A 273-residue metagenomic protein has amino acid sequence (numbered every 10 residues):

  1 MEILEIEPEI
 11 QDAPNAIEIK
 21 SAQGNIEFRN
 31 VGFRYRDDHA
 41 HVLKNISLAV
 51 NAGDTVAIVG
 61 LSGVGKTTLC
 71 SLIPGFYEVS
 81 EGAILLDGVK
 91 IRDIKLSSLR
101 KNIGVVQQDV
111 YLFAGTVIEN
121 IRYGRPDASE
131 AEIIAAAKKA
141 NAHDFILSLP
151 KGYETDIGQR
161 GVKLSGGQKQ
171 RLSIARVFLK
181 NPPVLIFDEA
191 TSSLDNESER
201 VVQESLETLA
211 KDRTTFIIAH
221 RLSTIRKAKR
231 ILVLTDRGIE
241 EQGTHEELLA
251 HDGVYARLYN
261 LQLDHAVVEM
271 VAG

Functional and structural regions predicted by a protein language model:
E5-I6, I10-D12, I17-G273: ABC-type nucleotide-binding domain
